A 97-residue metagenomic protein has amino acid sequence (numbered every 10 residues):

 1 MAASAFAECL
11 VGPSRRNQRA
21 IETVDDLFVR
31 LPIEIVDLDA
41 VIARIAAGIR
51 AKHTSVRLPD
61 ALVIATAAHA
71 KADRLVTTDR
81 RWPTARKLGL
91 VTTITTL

Functional and structural regions predicted by a protein language model:
M1-R16, R30, D37-L38: PIN/NYN-family metal-dependent endoribonuclease catalytic core
G12, A46, A85: Residues that scaffold the ATP/ADP-binding catalytic core of kinase and kinase-like folds
P13, K52-T54: Short, flexible loop segments at the rims of nucleotide/cofactor-binding pockets, characterized by
P13-D25: Substrate-recognition/cap helix-loop segment adjacent to the acidic, metal-dependent catalytic center of Asp-based
P32, L38-G48, V56-R57: Mid-chain, well-packed structural core segment of small domains
P32-E34, T92-T93: Conserved beta-strand segments of alpha/beta enzyme cores
D60-A61: Conserved glycosyltransferase catalytic-site signature
I64-L97: Acidic, PIN/NYN-like endoribonuclease modules and their adjacent C-terminal/linker elements
